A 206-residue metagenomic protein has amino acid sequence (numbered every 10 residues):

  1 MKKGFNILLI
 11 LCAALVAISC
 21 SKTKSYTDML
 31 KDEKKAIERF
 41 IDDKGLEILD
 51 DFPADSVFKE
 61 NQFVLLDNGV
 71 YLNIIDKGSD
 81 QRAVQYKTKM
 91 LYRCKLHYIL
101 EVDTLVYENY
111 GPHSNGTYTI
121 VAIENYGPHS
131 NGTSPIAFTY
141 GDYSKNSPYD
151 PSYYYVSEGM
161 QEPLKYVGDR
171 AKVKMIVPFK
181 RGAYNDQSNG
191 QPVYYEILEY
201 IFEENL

Functional and structural regions predicted by a protein language model:
M1-C20: Sec-dependent bacterial lipoprotein signal peptides
C20-L206: Cross-family detector of peptidyl-prolyl cis-trans isomerase
